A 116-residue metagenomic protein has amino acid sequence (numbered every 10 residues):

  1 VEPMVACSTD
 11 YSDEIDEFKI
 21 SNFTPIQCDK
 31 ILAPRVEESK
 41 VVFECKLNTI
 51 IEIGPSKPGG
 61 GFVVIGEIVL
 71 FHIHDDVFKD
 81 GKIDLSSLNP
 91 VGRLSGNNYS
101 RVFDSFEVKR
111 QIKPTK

Functional and structural regions predicted by a protein language model:
V1-K116: Basic, polyanion-binding surface patches
